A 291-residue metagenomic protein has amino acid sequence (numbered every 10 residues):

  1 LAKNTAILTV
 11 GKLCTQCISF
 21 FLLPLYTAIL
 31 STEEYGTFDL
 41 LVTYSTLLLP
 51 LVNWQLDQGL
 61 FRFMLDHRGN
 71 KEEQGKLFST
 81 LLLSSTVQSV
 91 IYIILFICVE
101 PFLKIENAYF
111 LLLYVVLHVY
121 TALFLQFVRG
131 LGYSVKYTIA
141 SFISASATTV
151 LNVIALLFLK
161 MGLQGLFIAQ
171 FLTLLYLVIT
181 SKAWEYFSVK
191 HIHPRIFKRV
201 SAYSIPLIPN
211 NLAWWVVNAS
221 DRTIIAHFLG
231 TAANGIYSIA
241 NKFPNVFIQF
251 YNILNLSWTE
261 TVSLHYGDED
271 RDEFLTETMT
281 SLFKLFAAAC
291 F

Functional and structural regions predicted by a protein language model:
L1, Y109, V135, L159 (+6 more regions): Interhelical loop/hinge segments that connect adjacent transmembrane helices in multipass membrane
L1-D57, I93, S144-T149, V153 (+2 more regions): Signature of the first transmembrane helix
A2, D39, G69-V87, S201 (+1 more regions): Interfacial transmembrane-helix starts/ends
N4-K12, T46, S85, F110-V115 (+12 more regions): Residue-level signature of transmembrane alpha-helical cores of multipass secondary-active transporters and flippases
L13, C17, V52, S79-F110 (+1 more regions): Alpha-helical transmembrane segments of multi-pass membrane transport and lipid-handling proteins
T27-E34, C98, F102-Y109, L131-I179 (+1 more regions): Membrane-interface helix-loop junctions in multi-pass transport and translocation proteins
N53-G69, A240, P244-F283: Helix-loop junctions and terminal segments of transmembrane helices in multi-pass membrane transport/translocation
F63, R68, L117-S141, E185: Membrane-interface junctions at transmembrane-helix termini in multi-pass inner-membrane proteins
